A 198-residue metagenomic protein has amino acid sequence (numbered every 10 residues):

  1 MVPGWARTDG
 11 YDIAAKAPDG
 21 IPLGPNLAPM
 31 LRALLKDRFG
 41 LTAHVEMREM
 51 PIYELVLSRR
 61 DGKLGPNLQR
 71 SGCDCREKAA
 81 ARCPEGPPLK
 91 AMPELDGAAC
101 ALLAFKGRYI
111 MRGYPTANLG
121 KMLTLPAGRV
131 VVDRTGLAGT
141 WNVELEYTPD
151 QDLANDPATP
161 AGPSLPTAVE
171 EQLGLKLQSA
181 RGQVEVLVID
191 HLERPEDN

Functional and structural regions predicted by a protein language model:
M1-N198: Beta-strand-rich assembly/attachment modules of structural machines
